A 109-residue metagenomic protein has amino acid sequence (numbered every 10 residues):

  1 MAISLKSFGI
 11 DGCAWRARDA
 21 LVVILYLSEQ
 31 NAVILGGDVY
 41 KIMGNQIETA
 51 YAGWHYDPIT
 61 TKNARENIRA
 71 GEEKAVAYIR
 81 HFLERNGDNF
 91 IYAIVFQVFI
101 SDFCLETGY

Functional and structural regions predicted by a protein language model:
M1-A14: Long, contiguous N-terminal structural blocks used for assembly/anchoring
L5-F8, I42-M43, T49, L105: Charge-rich alpha-helical segments
G12-D19, N67, G71: Non-membrane alpha-helical secondary structure
G12-W15, V39-Y40, I47, Y56 (+3 more regions): Polar low-complexity intrinsically disordered regions enriched in Ser/Thr and small residues
R16-T49: Short, well-structured hydrophobic secondary-structure segments
M43-A77: Acidic, low-complexity, intrinsically disordered interaction modules
E72-Y109: Amphipathic alpha-helical binding modules
